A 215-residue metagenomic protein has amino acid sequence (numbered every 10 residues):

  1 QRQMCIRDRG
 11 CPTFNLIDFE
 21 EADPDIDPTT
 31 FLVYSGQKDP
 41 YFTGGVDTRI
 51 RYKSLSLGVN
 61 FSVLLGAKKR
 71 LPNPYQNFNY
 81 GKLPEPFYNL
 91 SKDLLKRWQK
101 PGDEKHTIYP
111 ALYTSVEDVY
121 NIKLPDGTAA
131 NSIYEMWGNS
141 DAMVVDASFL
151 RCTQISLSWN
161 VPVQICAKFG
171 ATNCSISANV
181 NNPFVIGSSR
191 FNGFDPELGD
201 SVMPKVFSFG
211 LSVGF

Functional and structural regions predicted by a protein language model:
Q1-I6: Short, small-residue-biased leader/transition segments that mark boundaries at the very start of proteins
F42, K53-L55, S148, G170-I176 (+1 more regions): Outer-envelope beta-barrel architecture signal
T43-D47, Q154-S158, S208-G210: Membrane-embedded beta-strand positions in outer-membrane beta-barrel channels/transporters
Y52-S54, V63-A67, Q154, V161 (+2 more regions): Transmembrane beta-strands of outer-membrane beta-barrel pores
S54-V59, Q164-A167: Repeated loop/turn-to-beta-strand initiation elements of outer-membrane beta-barrel proteins
V59, I176-A178, L211: Membrane-embedded beta-strand positions of outer-membrane beta-barrel proteins
G66-G170, C174: Extracytoplasmic gating/loop element in the C-terminal half of outer-membrane beta-barrel translocons and assembly
M203-F215: Outer-membrane beta-barrel "beta-signal"
